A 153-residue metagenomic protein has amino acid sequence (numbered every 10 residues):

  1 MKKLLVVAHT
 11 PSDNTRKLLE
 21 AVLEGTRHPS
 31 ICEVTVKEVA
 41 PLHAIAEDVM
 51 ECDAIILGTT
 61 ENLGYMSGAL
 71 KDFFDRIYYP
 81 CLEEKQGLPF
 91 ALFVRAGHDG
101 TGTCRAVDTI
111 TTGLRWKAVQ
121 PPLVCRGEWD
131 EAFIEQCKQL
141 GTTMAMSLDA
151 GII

Functional and structural regions predicted by a protein language model:
K2-P29: N-terminal beta1-alpha1 ligand-phosphate binding loop
T10-D13, L63, V94-D99, V124-D130: Short histidine/acidic/glycine/proline-rich micro-motifs that form metal- and phosphate-coordinating active-site loops
L18, A69, T103, F133-Q136: Residues at alpha-helix caps and immediate loop-helix transition turns in enzyme cores, especially N- and C-cap
A21, D72, A106, Q136-Q139 (+1 more regions): Alpha-helical elements of Rossmann-like donor-binding domains used by nucleotide-donor carbohydrate transfer enzymes
G25-C32, L82-E84: Short helix-capping segments at alpha-helix termini
P29, A44-I45, K117-I153: Glycine-rich phosphate/pyrophosphate-binding loop and the adjoining helix
V34-K37: Generic structural signal for residues in well-ordered beta-strands
A40-A118: Helix-loop-strand module that forms the ligand-binding subsite of alpha/beta enzymes
